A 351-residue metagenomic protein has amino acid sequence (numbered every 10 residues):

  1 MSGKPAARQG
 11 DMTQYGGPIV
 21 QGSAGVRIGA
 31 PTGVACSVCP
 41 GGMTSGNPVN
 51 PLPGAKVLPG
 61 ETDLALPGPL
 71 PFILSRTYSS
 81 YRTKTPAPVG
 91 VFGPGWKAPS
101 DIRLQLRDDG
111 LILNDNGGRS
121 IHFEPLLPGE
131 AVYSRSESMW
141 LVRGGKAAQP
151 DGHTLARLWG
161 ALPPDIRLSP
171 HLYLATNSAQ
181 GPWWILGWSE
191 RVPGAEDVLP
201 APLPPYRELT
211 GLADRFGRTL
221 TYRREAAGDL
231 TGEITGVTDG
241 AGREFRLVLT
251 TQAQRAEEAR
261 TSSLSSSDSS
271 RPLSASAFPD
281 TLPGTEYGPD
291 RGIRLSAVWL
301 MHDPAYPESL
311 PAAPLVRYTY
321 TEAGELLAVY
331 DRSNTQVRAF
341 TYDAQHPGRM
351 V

Functional and structural regions predicted by a protein language model:
M1-V49, Y306, A313-Y318, V337: Intrinsically disordered, low-complexity proline/glycine-rich segments
A30-T83: Intrinsically disordered, low-complexity segments enriched in small residues
K56-E61, K97-P99, Q105-D109: Short alpha-helical segments and helix-capping/turn motifs at coil-helix boundaries
G60-T62, S100-D101, L315, L327: Generic recognition of flexible, low-complexity loop/linker segments
R76-T77, A98-D101, Y133: N-terminal targeting and processing segments
T83-K97: Short, polar loop/linker segments at the starts of domains and inter-domain junctions
F92-P94, D109-V351: Extended charged/polar low-complexity repeat regions
